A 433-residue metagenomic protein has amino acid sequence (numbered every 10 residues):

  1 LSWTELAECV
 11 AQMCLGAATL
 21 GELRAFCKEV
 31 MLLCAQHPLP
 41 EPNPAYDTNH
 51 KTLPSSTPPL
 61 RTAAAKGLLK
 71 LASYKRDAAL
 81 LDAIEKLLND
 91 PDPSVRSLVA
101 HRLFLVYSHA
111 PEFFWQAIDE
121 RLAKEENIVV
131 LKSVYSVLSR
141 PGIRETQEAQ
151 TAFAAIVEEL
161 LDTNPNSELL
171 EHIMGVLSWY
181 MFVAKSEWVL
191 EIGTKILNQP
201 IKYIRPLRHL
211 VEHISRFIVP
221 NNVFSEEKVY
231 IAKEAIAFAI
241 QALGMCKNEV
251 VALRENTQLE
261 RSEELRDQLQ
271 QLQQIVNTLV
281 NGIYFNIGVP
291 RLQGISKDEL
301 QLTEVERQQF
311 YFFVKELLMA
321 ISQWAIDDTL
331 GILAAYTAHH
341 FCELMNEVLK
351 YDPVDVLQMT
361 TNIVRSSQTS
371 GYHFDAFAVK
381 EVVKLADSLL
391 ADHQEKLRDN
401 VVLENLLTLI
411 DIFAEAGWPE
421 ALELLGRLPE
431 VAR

Functional and structural regions predicted by a protein language model:
L1-R433: Long internal repeat-built scaffold domains in very large eukaryotic proteins
